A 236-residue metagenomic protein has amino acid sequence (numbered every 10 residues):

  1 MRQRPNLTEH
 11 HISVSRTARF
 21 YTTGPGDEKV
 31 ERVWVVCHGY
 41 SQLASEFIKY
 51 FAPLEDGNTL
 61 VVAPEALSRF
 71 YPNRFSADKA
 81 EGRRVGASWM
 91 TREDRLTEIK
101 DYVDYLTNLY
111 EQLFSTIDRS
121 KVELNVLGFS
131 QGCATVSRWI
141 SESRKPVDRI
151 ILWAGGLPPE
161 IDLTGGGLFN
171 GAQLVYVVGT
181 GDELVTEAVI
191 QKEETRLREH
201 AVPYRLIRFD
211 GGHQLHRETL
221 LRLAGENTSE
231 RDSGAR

Functional and structural regions predicted by a protein language model:
H10-R119: Serine-hydrolase catalytic machinery in alpha/beta-hydrolase-like enzymes
K49, R138-E142: Active-site signature of alpha/beta-hydrolase-fold catalytic machinery across serine- and Asp/Cys-nucleophile hydrolases
R74-A80, G155-L174: Flexible "cap/lid" loop of the alpha/beta hydrolase fold
D118-G128: Alpha/beta-hydrolase fold nucleophile elbow
L127-G132, V136: Gly/Ala-rich beta-loop-alpha elbow adjacent to hydrolase catalytic centers
K145-P158: A conserved short beta-strand
V175-V178, D182: Short beta-strand/loop motif that positions the catalytic acidic residue of the alpha/beta-hydrolase fold
E187-R236: C-terminal catalytic histidine-bearing segment of alpha/beta-hydrolase fold enzymes
